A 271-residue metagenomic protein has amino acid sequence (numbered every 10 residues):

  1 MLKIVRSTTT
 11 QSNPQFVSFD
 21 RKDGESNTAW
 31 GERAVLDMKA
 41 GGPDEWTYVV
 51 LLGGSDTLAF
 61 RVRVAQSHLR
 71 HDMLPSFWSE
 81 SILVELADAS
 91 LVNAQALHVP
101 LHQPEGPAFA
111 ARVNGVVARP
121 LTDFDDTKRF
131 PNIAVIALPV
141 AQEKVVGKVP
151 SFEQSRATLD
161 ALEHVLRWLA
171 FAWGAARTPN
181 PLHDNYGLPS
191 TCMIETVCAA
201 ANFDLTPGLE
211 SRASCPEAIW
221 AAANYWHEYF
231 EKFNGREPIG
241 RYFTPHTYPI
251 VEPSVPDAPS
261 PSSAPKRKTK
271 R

Functional and structural regions predicted by a protein language model:
M1-R271: Cysteine-nucleophile amide-bond enzymes
